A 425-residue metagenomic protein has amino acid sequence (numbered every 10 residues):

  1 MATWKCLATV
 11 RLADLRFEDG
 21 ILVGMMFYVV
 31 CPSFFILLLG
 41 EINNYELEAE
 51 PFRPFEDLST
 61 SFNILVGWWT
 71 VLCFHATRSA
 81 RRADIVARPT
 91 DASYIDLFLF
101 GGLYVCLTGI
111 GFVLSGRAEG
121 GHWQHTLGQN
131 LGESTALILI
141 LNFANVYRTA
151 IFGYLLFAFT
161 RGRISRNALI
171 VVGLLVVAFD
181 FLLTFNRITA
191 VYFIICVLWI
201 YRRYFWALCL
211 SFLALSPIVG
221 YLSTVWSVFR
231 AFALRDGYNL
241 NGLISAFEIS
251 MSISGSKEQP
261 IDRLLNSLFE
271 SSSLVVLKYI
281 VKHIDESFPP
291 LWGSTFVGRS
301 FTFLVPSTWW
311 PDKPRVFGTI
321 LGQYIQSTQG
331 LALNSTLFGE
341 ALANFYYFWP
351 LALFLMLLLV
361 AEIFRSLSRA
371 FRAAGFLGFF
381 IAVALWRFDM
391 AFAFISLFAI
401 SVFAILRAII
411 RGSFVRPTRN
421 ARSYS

Functional and structural regions predicted by a protein language model:
M1-I85, L174-A178, V197-I218, I395-A408 (+1 more regions): N-terminal "leader" segments that precede or initiate the main folded domain
A2-T9, R148-R161, A352-R365: Hydrophobic, aromatic-rich transmembrane alpha-helices and their immediate juxtamembrane boundary segments
A13-V29, S93-L99, I164-V172, F364-L377: Membrane-interfacial loop-to-transmembrane alpha-helix junctions, especially the N-terminal start
L47, A76-L208, A214-A233, A421: Membrane-embedded catalytic interface detector for glycan/lipid assembly enzymes
L58-L72, A136-A150, M251-S271: Hydrophobic alpha-helical transmembrane segments
G120-Q124, D285-F348: Long extracytoplasmic/lumenal interhelical loops at the membrane interface of multi-pass membrane proteins
A150, L182-F185, Q329-S425: Hydrophobic alpha-helical segments
C209-P314: Aromatic-rich transmembrane-lumenal/periplasmic boundary elements in polytopic membrane proteins
